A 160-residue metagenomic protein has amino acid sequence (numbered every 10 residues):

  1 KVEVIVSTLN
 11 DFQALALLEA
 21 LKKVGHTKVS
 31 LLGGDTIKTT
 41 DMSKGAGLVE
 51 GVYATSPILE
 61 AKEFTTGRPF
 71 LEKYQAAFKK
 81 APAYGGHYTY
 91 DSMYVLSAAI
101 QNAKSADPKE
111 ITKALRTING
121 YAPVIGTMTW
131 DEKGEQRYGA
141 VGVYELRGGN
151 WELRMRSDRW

Functional and structural regions predicted by a protein language model:
K1-W160: Extracytosolic ligand-binding ectodomains
